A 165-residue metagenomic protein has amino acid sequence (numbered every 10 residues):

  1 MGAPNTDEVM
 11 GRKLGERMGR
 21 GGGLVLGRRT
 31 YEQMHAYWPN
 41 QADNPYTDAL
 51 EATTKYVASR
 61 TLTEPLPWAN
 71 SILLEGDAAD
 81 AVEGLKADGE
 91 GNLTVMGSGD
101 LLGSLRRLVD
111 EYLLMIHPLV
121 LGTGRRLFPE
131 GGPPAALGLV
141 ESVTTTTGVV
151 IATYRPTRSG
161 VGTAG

Functional and structural regions predicted by a protein language model:
M1-L108, P118-G165: Portal/gating segments that form or line small-molecule/metal binding sites
